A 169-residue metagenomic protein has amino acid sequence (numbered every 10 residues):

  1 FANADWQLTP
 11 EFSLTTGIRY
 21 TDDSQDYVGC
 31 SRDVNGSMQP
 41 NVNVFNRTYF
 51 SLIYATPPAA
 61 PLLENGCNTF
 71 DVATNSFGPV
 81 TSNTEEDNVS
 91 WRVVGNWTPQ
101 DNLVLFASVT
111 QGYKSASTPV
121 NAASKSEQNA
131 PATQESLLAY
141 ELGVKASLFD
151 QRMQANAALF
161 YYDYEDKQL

Functional and structural regions predicted by a protein language model:
F1-W6, S13-T21, W91: Transmembrane beta-barrel wall of Gram-negative outer-membrane proteins
A2-W6, V93-W97, L142-A146: Residues on the lipid-exposed face of transmembrane beta-strands in outer-membrane beta-barrel proteins
L8, S24-D26, T81-V89, T133-S136: Short sequence motifs at beta-strands and strand-loop junctions characteristic of Gram-negative outer-membrane
T9, T21-D23, G112, Y162: Short coil/turn motifs at secondary-structure junctions
T16, S90-T98, V104: Substrate-binding cleft of carbohydrate-active enzyme catalytic domains
D26-T84, S117-P131, L169: Solvent-exposed loop segments that connect transmembrane elements
N88-R92, E127-N129, L137-E141: Transmembrane beta-barrel architecture of outer membranes
T98-A116, N121, P131-L169: Membrane-embedded beta-barrel scaffold of Gram-negative outer-membrane proteins
